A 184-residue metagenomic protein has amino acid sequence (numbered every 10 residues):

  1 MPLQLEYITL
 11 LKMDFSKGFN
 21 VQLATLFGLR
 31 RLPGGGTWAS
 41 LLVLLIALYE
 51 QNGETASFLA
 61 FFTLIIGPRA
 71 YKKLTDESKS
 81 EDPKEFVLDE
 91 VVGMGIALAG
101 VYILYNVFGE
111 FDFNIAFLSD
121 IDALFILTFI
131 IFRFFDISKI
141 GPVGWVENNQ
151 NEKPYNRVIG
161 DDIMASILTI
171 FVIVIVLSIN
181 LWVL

Functional and structural regions predicted by a protein language model:
P2-E77, K84, V92-L184: Hydrophobic alpha-helical transmembrane segments
